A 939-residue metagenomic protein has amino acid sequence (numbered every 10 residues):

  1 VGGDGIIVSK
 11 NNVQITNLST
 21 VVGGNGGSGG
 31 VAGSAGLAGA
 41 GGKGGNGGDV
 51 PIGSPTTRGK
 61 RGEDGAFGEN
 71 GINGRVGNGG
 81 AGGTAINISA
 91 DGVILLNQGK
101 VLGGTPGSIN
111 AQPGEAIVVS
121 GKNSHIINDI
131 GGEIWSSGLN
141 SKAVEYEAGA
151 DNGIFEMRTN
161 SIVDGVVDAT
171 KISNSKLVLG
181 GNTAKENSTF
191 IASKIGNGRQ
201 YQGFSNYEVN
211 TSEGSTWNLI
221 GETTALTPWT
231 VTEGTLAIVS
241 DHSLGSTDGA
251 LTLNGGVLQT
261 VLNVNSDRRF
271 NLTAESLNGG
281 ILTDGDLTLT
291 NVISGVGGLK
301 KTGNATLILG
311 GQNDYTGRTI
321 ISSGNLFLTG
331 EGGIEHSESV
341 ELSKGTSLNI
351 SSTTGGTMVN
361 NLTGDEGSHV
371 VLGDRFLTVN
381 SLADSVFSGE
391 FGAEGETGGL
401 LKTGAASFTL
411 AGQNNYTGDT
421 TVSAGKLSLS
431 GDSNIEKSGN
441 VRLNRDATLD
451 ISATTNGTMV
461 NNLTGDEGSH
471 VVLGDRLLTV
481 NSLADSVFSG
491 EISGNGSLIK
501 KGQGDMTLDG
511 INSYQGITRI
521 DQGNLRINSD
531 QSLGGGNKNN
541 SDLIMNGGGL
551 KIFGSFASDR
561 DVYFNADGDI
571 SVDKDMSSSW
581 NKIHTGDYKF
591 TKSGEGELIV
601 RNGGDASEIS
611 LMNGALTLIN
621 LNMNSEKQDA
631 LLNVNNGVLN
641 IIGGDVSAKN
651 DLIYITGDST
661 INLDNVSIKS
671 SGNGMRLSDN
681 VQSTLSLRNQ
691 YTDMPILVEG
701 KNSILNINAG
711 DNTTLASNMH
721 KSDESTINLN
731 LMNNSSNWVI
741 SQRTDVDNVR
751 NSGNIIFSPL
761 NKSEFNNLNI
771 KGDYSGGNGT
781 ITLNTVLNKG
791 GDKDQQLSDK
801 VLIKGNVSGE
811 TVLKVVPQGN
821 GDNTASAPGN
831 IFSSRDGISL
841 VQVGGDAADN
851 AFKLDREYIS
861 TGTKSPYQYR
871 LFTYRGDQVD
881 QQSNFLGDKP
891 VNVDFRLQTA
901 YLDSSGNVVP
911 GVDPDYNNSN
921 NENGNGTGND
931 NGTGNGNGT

Functional and structural regions predicted by a protein language model:
V1-G5, L18-N87, Q98-K122, G131-A150 (+17 more regions): Glycine-centered low-complexity coil/loop motifs and glycine-rich tracts, especially the flexible linkers
G2-N11, I86-S89, V119, T273-E275 (+4 more regions): Extracellular beta-strand-rich solenoid/capping regions of secreted or surface-exposed proteins that bind or remodel
I15-T20, E208-E213, L282-D284, V296-L307 (+3 more regions): Parallel beta-helix/beta-solenoid
V119-S137, K142-A148, K171-G221, L226-S240 (+35 more regions): Extracellular beta-solenoid/beta-roll
S215, V231-L236, G256, G303-A305 (+8 more regions): Glycine- and acidic-residue-biased ligand/ion/polar-headgroup-sensing regions
S351-V386, S430, S452-S489, S493: Thr-biased low-complexity repeat/linker tracts and other Thr-enriched repetitive architectures
V912-N923, G932-T939: Outer membrane beta-barrel translocator domains of Type V secretion systems
